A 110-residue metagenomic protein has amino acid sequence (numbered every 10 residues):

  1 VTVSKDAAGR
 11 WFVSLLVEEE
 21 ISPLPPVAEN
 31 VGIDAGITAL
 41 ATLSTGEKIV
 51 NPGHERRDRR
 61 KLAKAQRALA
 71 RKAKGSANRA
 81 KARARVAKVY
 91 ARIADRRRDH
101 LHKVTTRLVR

Functional and structural regions predicted by a protein language model:
V3-R110: Substrate-contacting helices/loops that form the catalytic groove of nucleic-acid and nucleotide-polymer processing
